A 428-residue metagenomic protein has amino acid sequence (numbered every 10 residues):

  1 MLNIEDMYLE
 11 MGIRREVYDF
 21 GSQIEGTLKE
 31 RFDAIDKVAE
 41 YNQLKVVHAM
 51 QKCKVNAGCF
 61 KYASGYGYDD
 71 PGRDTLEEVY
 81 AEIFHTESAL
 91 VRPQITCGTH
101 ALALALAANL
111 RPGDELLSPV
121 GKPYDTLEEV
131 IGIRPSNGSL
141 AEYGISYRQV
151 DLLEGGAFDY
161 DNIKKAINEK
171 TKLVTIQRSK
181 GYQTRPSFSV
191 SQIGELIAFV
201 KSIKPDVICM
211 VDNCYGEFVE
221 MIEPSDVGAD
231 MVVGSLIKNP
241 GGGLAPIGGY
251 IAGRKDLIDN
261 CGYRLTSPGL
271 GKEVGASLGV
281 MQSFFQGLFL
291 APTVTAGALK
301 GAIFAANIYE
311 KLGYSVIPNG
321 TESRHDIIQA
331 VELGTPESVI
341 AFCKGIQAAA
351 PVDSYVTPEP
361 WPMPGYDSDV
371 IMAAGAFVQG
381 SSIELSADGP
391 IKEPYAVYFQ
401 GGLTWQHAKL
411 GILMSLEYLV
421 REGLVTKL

Functional and structural regions predicted by a protein language model:
L2-E25, D36, V46-C59, G67-D70 (+6 more regions): Conserved PLP-enzyme active-site core in the AAT-like
F32-E40: A short, basic N-terminal segment
C59, A63-S64, L90-P93, I327-E332: Short glycine-rich or small-residue beta-strand-to-loop segments that form or flank ligand, phosphate, metal/Fe-S
I83-T86: Flexible linker/loop signature enriched in Pro/Ser/Thr and Pro/Gly
E310-K427: Conserved C-terminal alpha-helix-loop-beta "cap" of PLP-dependent enzymes that closes/shapes the active-site mouth
